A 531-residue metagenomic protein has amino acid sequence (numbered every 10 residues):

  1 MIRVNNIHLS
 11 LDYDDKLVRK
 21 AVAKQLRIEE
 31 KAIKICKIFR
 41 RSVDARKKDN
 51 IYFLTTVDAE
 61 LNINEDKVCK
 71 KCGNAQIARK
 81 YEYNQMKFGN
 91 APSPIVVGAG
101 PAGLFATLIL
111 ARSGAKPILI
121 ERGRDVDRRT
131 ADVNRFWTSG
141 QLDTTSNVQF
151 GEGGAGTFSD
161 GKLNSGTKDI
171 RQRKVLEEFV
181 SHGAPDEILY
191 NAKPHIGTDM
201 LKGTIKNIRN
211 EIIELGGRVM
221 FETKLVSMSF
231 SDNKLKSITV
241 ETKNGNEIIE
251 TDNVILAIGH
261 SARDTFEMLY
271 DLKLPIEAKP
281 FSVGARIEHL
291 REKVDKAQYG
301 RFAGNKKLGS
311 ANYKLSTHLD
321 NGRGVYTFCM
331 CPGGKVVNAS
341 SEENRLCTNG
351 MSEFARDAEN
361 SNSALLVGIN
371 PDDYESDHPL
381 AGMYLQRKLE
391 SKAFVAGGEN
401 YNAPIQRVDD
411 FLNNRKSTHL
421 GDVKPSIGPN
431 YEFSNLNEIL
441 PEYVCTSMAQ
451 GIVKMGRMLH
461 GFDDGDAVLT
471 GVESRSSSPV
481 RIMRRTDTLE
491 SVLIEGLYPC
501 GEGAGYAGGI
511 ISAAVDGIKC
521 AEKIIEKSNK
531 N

Functional and structural regions predicted by a protein language model:
M1-F53, V57-F158, K162-N531: Residues forming the flavin
